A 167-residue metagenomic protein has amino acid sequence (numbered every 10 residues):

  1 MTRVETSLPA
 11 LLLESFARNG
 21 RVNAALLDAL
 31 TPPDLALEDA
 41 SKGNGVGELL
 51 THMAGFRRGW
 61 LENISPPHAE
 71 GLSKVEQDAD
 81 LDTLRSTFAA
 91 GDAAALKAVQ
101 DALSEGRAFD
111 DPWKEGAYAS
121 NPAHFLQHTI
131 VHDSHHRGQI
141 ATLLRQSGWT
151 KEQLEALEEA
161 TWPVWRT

Functional and structural regions predicted by a protein language model:
M1-P9: N-terminal export signals and maturation junctions of secreted/periplasmic proteins
M1-T2, L37, W60, S104-R107: Short acidic/polar alpha-helix capping motifs at helix-coil junctions
S7, A79, T83, A90 (+2 more regions): Short, conserved clusters of charged catalytic residues that mark active-site and nucleotide-handling motifs
P9, L13-L27, P32-K74, D111-T167: Short, contiguous alpha-helical
E62-N63, P67-A102: Helix-adjacent hinge/juxtasegments
V99-G116: Acidic catalytic patch
